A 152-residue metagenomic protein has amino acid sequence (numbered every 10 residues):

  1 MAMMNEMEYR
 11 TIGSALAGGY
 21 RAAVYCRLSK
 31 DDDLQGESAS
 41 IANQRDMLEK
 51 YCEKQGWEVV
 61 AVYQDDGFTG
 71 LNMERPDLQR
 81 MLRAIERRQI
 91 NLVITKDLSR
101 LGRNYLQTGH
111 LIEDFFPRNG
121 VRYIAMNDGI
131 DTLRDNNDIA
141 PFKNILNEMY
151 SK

Functional and structural regions predicted by a protein language model:
M1-K152: Short, structured surface patches at the beginning of a domain
